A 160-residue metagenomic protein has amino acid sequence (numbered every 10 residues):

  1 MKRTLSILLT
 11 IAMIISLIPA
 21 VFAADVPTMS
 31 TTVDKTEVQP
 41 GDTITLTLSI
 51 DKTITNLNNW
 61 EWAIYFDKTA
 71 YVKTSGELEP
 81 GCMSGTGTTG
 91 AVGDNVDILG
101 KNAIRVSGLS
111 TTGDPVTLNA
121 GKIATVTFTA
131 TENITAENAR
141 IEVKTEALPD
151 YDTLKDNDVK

Functional and structural regions predicted by a protein language model:
M1-L9: Positively charged n-region of N-terminal signal peptides that target proteins for export
I14, I18-K160: Acidic, low-complexity intrinsically disordered segments
